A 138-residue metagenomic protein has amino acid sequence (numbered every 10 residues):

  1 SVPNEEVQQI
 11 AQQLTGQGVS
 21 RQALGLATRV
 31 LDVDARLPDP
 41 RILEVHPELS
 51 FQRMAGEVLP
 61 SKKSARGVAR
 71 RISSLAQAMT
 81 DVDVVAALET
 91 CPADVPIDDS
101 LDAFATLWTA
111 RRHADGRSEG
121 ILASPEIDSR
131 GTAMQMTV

Functional and structural regions predicted by a protein language model:
S1-V138: RNase H-like (RuvC/DEDD) metal-dependent nuclease/polynucleotide-processing core
